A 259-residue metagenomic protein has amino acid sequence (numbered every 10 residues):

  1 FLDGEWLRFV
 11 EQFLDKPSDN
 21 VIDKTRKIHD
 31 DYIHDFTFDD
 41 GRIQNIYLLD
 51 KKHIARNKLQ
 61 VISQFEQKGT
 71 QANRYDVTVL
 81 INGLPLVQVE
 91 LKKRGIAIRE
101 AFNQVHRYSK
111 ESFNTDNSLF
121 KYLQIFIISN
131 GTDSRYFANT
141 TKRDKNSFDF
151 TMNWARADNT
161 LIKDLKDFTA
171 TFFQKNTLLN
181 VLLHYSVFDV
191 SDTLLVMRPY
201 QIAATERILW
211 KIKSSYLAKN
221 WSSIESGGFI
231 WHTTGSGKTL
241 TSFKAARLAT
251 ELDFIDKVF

Functional and structural regions predicted by a protein language model:
F1-K257: ATP-dependent helicase/translocase motor core
